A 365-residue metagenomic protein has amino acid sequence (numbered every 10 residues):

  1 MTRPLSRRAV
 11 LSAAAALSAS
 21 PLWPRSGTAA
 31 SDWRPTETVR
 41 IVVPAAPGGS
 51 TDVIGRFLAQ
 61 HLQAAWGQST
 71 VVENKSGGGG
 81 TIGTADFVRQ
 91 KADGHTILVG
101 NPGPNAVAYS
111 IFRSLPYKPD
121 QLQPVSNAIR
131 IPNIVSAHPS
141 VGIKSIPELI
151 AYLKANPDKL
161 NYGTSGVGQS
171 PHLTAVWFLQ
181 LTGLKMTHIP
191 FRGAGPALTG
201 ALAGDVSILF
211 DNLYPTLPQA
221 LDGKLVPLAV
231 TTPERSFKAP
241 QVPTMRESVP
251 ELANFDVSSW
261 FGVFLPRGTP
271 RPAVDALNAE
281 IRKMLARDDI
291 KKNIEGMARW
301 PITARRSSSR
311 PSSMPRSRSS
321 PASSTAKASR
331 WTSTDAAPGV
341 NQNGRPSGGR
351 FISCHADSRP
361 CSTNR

Functional and structural regions predicted by a protein language model:
M1-L17: N-terminal secretory signal peptides and thylakoid transit peptides that target proteins across membranes
R25-Q121, K159, L184-S207, T303 (+1 more regions): N-terminal (or domain-start) structured segment
P35-T38, Q180, L184, L221 (+1 more regions): An extracytoplasmic/periplasmic, membrane-proximal ligand-sensing/linker region
G48, P102-G103, H138-I143, S165-Q169 (+4 more regions): Short coil/turn segments
R89-H95, S110-P196, M245, W260-N293: Hinge/capping helix and adjacent helix->loop/strand transition within the periplasmic-binding protein
G103-S114, L179-L181, I208-V242: A ligand-binding cleft/hinge motif common to bilobed small-molecule-binding domains
P338-S358: Positively charged N-terminal leader segments that act as targeting/secretion signals
R359-N364: Short, intrinsically disordered C-terminal tails of secreted or membrane-associated proteins
